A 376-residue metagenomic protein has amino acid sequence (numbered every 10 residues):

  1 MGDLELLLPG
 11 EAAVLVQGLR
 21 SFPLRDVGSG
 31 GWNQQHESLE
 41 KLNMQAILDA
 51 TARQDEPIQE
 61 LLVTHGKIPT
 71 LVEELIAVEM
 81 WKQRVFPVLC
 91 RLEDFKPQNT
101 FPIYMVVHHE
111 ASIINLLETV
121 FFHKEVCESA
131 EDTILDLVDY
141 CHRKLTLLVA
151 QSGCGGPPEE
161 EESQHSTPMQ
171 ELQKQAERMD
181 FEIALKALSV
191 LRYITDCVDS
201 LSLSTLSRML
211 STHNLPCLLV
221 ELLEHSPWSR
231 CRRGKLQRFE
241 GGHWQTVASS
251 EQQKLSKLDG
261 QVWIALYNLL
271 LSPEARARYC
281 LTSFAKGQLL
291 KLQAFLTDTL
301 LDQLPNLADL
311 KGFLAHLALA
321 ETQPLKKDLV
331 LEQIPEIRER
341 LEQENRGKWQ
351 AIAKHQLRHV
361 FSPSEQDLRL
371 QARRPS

Functional and structural regions predicted by a protein language model:
G2-P375: Extended alpha-helical interaction scaffolds used for oligomerization/partner binding
